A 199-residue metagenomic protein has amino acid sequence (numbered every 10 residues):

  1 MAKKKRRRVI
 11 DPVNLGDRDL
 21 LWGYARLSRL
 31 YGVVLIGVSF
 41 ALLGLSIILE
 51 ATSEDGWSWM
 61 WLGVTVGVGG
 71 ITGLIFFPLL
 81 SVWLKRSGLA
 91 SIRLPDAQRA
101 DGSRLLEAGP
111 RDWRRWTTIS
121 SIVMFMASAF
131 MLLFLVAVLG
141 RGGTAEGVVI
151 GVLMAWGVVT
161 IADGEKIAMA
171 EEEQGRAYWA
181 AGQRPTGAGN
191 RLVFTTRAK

Functional and structural regions predicted by a protein language model:
M1-W61: N-terminal topogenic module of multi-pass integral membrane proteins
A2-G23, K166-K199: Cytosolic/matrix-facing juxtamembrane and C-terminal tails of multi-pass cellular membrane proteins
K3-G16, W61-T72, A90-S103: Hydrophobic alpha-helical transmembrane segments
A25-Y31, W113-S120: Short, amphipathic, aromatic/basic-enriched membrane-interface segments that mark the entry/exit of transmembrane
F40-I48, T118-A155: Alpha-helical transmembrane segments and their membrane-interface junctions in multi-pass membrane proteins
L49-S87, V159-G164: Hydrophobic alpha-helical membrane-embedded segments
P78-S81, G142-Q183: Alpha-helical transmembrane segments and their immediate juxtamembrane interface regions
R93-I119: Short membrane-interface loop/juxtamembrane segments of multi-pass integral membrane proteins
